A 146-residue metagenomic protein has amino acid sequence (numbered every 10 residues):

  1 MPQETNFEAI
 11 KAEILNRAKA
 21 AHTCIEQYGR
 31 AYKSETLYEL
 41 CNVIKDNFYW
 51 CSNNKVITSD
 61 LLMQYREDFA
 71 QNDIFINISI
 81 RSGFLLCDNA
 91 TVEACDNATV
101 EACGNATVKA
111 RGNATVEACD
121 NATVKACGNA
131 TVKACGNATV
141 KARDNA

Functional and structural regions predicted by a protein language model:
M1-A146: Short, glycine-biased loop/turn motifs at secondary-structure junctions and in low-complexity Ser/Thr/Pro-rich termini
